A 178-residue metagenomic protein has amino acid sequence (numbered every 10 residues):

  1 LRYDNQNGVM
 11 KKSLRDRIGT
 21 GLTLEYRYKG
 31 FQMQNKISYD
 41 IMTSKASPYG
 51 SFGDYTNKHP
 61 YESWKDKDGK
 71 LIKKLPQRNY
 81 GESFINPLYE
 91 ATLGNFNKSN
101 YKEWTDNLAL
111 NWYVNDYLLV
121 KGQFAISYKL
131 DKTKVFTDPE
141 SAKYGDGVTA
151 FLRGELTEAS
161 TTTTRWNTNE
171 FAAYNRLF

Functional and structural regions predicted by a protein language model:
L1-G8, N111-Y113: Residues embedded in well-ordered regular secondary structure
R2, N115, Q123-A125: Acidic/polar N-terminal loop/beta-strand segments that form early-domain functional surfaces
Q6-S13, G19-E103, Q123, S127-F178: Surface-exposed loop/interface segments of Gram-negative outer-membrane beta-barrel transport/assembly proteins
R27-F31, L110-L119: Short, solvent-exposed loop/edge-beta patches enriched in aromatic
E103-T105, Y113, Y117, N167: Generic structural microfeature
